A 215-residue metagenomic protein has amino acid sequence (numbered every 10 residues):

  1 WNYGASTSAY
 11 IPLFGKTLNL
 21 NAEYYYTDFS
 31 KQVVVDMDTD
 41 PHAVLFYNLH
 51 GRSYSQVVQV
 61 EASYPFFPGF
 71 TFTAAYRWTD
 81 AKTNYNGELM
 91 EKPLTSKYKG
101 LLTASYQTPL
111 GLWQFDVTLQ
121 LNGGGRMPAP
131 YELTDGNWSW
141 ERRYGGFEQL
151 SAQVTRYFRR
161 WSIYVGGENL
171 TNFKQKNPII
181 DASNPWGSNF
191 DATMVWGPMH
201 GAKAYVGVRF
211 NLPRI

Functional and structural regions predicted by a protein language model:
W1-Y3, R52-Q56, L94-G100, G146-L150 (+1 more regions): Residues that define the transmembrane beta-barrel architecture of outer-membrane proteins
N2, G15-N19, K99, Q114 (+2 more regions): Active-site lining segments that contact anionic ligands and/or coordinate catalytic metals
N2, N21, N48-H50, N169-N172: Asparagine-centered polar/low-complexity signal
S6-S8: Small/polar-residue-rich segments within soluble enzyme cores
L13, T17-S30, F46-P130, R209-R214: Gram-negative outer-membrane beta-barrel transporters
D36-L45, E88-S96, Y131-W138, K176-F190: Flexible, surface-exposed loop regions and adjacent strand-edge segments of Gram-negative outer-membrane beta-barrel
A43-N48, V57-Q59, N84-K92, G136-E141 (+2 more regions): Extracellular loop and loop/strand-boundary signature of outer-membrane beta-barrel proteins
P109, L121-Y131, T155-I215: C-terminal beta-signal and adjacent terminal beta-strands/loops of Gram-negative outer-membrane beta-barrel proteins
